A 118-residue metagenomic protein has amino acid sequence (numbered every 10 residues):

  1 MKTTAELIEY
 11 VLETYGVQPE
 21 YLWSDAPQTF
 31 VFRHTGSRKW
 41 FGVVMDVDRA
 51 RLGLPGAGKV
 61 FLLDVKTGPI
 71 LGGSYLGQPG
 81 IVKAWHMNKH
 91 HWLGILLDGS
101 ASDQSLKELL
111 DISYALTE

Functional and structural regions predicted by a protein language model:
M1-E118: Charge-dense, helix-prone N-terminal extensions
